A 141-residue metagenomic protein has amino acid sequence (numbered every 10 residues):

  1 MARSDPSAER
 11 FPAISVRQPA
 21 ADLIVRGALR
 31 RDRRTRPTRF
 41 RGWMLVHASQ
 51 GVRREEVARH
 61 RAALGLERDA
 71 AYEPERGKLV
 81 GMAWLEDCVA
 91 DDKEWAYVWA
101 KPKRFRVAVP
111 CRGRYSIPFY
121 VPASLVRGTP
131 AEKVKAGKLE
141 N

Functional and structural regions predicted by a protein language model:
A2-N141: Structured alpha/beta reader/binder surfaces that contact nucleic acids or chromatin modification marks
